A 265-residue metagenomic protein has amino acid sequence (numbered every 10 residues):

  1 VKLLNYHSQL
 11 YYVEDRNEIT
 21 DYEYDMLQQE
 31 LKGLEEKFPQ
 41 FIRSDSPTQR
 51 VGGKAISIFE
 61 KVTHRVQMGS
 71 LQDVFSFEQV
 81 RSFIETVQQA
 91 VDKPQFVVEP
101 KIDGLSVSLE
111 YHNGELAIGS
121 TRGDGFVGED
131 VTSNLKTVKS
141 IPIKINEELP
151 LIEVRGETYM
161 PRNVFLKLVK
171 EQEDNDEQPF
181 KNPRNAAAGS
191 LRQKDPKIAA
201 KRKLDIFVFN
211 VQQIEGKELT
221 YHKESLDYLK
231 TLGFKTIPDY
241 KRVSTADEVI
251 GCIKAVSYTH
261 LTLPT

Functional and structural regions predicted by a protein language model:
V1-L261: RNA/tRNA-interacting regions in translation and RNA-turnover enzymes
